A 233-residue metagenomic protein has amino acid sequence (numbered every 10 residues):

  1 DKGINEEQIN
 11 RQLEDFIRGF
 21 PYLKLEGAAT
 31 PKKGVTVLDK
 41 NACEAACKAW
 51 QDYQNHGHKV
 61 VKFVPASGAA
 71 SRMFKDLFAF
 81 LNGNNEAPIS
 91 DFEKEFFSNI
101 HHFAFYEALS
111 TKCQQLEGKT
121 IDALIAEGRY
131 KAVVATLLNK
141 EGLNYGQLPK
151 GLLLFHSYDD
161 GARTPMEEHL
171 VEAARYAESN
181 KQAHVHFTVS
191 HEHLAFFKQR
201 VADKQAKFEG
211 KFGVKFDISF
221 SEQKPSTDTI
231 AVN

Functional and structural regions predicted by a protein language model:
D1-K32: N-terminal regions that are enriched for targeting/export leaders and immediately downstream pro/stem segments
G3, L25-N233: Domain-scale recognition of functional cores that engage charged ligands
